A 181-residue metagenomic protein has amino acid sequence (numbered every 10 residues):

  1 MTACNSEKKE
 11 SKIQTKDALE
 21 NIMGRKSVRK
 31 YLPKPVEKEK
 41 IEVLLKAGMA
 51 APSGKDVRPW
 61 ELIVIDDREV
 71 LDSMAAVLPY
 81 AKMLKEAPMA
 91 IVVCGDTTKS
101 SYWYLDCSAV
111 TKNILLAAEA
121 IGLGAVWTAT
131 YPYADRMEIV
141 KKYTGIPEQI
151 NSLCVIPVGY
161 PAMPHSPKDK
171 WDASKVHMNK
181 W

Functional and structural regions predicted by a protein language model:
M1-W181: Acidic, surface-exposed loops and disordered segments
